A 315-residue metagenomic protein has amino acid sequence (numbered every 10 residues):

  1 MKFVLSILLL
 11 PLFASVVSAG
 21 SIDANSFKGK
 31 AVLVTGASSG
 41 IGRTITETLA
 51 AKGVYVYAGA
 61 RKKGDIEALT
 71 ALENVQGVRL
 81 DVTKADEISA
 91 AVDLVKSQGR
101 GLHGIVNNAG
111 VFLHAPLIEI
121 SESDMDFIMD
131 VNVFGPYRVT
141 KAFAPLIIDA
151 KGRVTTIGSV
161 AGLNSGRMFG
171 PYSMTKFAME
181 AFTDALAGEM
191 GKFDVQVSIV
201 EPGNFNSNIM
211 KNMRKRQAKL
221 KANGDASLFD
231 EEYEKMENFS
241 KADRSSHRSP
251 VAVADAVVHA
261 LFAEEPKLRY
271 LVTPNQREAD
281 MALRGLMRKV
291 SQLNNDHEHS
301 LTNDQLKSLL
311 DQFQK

Functional and structural regions predicted by a protein language model:
A31, S38-S39: Conserved glycine-rich cofactor-binding loop
L80-A90, E122: The beta1-alpha1 cofactor-binding region of Rossmann-like NAD(H)/NADP(H)-dependent oxidoreductases
N108-L113: Conserved NAD(P)H cofactor-binding loop of Rossmann-fold oxidoreductase domains
P116-L117, D124-D126: Substrate-binding pocket helix/loop in short-chain dehydrogenase/reductase
T140, T175-A178: Active-site helix of classical SDR
S159: Residue(s) in the substrate-gating loop at a strand-loop-helix junction that position the organic substrate next
G191-D243: C-terminal beta-strand-loop-alpha-helix "lid" module of Rossmann-like NAD(P)-dependent dehydrogenases
